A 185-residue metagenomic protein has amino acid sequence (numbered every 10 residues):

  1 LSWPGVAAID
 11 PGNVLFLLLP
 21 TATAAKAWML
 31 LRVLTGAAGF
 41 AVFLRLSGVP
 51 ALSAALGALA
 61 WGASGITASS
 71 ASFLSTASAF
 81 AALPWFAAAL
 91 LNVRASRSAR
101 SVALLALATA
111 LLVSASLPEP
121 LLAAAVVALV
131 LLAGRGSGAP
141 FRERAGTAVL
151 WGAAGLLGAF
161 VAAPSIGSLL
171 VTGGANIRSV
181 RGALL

Functional and structural regions predicted by a protein language model:
L1-G36, F40, L59-A81, L185: Membrane-interface coil-to-helix junctions
P11, A148, A154-L185: Periplasmic/ER-lumenal interhelical loops and adjacent helix-loop junctions in multi-pass membrane proteins
A27, A55-L59, V102-L107, L121-L122 (+1 more regions): Hydrophobic alpha-helical transmembrane segments
L34, A77-A88, L105-A106, A124 (+1 more regions): Alpha-helical transmembrane segments of multi-pass membrane proteins
F40-A63, A99-R100: Transmembrane-helix signature of polytopic, membrane-embedded enzymes that assemble or transfer cell-envelope glycans
F86-A103, L131-G138: Membrane-interface transmembrane helices that cradle and orient dolichyl/undecaprenyl
S101-S116, A154-F160: Membrane-interface alpha helices of multi-pass inner-membrane proteins
L122-L156, S168: Perimembrane helix-loop-helix junctions
